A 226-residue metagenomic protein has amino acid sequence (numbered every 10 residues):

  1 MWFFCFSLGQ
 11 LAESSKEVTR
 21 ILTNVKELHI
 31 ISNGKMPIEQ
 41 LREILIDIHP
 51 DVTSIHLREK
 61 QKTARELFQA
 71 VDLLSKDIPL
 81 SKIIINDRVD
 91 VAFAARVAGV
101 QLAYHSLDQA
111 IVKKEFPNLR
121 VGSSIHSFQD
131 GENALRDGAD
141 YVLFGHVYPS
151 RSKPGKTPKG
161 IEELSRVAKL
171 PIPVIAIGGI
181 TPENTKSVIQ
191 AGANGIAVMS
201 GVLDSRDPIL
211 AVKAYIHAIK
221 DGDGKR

Functional and structural regions predicted by a protein language model:
W2-A139, T181-E183, V202-G222: Conserved N-terminal beta1-alpha1 strand-loop-helix module at the mouth
L143-A211: Active-site/ligand-binding-proximal alpha/beta "capping" segment
K225-R226: Flexible, glycine/charged-enriched surface loops at secondary-structure junctions
